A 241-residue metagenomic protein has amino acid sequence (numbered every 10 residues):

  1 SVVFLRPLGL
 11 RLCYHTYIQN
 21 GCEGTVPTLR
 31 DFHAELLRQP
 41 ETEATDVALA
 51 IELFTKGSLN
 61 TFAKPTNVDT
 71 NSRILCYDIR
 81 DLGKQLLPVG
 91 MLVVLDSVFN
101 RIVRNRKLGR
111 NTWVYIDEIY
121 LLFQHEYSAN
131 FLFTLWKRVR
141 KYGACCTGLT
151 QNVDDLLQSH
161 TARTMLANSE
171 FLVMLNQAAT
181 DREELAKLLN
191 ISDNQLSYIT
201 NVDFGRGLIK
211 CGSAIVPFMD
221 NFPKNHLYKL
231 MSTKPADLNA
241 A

Functional and structural regions predicted by a protein language model:
S1, L135-N221: Conserved ATP-driven motor cores of ASCE-family P-loop NTPases powering translocation/secretion/packaging/pilus
S1-A144, L157-H160, Y198-V202, G207-S213: P-loop NTPase motor domains
N221-L227: A short, sequence-level motif marking secondary-structure junctions
K234-A241: Acidic, low-complexity intrinsically disordered tails
